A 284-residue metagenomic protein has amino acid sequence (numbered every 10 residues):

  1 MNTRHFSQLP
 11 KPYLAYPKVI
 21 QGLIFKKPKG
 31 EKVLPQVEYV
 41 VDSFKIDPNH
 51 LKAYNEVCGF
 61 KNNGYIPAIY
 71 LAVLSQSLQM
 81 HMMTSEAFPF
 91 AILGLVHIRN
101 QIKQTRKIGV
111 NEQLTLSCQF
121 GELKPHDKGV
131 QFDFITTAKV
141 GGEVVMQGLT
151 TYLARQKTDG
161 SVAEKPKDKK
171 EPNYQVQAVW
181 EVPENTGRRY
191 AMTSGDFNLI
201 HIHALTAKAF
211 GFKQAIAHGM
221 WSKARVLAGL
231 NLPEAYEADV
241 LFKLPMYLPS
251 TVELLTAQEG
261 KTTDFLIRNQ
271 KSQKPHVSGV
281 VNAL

Functional and structural regions predicted by a protein language model:
M1-I24, K29-L34, L95, K103-V182 (+2 more regions): HotDog/MaoC-like acyl-thioester-processing domains
M1-R99, V162-P233: Hot-dog-fold acyl-thioester-processing enzymes
V41, Q147, A235-E237: Hydrophobic residues on conserved beta-strands that form the core of alpha/beta folds
Q79-M83, D127, K139, E143 (+3 more regions): Short alpha-helical interface elements
A91, I98, Q104-V110, F212 (+1 more regions): Short, conserved secondary-structure segments in the cores of folded domains
I98, F132, Y236: Exposed loop/turn and edge beta-strand positions of beta-sandwich/beta-sheet ligand-binding modules
G229-Q258: A conserved acidic, glycine/proline-rich C-terminal tail/linker
